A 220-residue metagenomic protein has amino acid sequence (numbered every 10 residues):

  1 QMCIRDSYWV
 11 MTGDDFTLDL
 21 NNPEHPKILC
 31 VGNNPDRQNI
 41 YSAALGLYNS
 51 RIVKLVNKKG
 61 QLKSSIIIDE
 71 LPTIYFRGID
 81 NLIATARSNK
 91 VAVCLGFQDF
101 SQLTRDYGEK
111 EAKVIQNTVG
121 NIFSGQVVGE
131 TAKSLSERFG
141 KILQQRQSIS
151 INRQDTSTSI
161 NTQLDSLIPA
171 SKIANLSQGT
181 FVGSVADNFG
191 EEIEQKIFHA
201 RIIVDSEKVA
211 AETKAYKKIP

Functional and structural regions predicted by a protein language model:
Q1-V91, K172-E192, E207, K214-P220: P-loop NTPase motor domains
D19-L20, N81, T104-P220: P-loop NTPase motor core of the ASCE superfamily
L29, C94, N121-F123: Hydrophobic/aromatic beta-strand patches that form the interior of the parallel beta-sheet core in alpha/beta enzyme
P35, D99-S101, G129: Active-site-proximal loop/turn and secondary-structure-junction residues that shape catalytic pockets, frequently
A86-D106: Sensor-1/coupling segment of RecA-like P-loop NTPase cores
